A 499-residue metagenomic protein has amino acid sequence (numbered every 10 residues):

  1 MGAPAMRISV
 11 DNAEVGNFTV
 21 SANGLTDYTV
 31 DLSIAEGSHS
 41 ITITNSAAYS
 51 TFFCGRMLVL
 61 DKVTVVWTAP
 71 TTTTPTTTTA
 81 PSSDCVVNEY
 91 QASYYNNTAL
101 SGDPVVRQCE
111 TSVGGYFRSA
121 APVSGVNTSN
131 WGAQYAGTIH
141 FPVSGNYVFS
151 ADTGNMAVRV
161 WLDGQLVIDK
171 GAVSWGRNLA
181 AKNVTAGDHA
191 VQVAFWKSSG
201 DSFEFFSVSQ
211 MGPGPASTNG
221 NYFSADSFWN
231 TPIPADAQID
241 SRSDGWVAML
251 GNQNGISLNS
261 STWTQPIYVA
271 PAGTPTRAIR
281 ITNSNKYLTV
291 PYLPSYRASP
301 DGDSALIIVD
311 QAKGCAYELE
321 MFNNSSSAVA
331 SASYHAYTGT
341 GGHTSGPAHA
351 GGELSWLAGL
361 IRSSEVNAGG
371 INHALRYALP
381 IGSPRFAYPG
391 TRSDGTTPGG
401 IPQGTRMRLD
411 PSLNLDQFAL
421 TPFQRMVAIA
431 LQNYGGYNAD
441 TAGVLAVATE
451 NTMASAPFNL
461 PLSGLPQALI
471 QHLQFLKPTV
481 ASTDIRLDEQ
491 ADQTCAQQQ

Functional and structural regions predicted by a protein language model:
M1, G37-H39, Y147, H189: A short tyrosine-centered beta-strand micro-motif
G2-M6, C54-V59, D152-M156: Short coil-to-beta strand junction motifs in C2/discoidin
N12, A22-Y28, V66-W67, P81-P213: Acidic/polar, compositionally biased interaction segments
S33-G37, T185: Surface-exposed, short loops/turns at beta-strand junctions within beta-sandwich domains
I43-C54, Q192-D201: Short beta-strand-plus-loop segments that form exposed binding edges in beta-rich domains
G55-P70: Extracellular polysaccharide-targeting segments
T71-T79: Extracellular mucin-like PTS domains
G214-Q499: Short, surface-exposed polybasic-aromatic patches that bind anionic ligands, especially phosphate groups
